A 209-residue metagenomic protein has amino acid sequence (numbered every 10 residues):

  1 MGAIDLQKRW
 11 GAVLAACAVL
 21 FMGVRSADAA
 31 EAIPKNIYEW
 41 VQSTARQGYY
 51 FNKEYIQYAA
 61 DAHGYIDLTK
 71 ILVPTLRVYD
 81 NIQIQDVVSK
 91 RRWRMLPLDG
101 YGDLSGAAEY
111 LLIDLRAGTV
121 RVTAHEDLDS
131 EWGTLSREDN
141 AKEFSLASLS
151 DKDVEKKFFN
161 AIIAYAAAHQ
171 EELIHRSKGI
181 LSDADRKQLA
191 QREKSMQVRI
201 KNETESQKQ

Functional and structural regions predicted by a protein language model:
G2-L14: Bacterial N-terminal signal peptides that target proteins for export
L6-Q7, V19, T44, A60: Compositionally biased, low-complexity repeat tracts
V13-M22: Bacterial N-terminal signal peptides
A27-E109, D114-Q209: N-terminal secretory-pathway/extracellular module detecting exported/lumenal segments and adjacent signal-anchor/first
